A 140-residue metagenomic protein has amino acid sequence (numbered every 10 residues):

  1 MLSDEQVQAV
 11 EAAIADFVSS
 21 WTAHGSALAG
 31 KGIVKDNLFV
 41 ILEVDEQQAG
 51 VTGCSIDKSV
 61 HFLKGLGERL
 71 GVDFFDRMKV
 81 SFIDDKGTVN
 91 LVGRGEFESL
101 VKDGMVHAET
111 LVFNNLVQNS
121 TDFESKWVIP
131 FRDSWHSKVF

Functional and structural regions predicted by a protein language model:
M1, F75-F140: Terminal interaction module
M1-K35: Long, hydrophobic N-terminal alpha-helical segment
E11-I14, F39, V60-L63: A general structural signal for well-ordered alpha-helical packing
A13, F17, R69, L100: Residues that form generic nucleotide/phosphate-binding pockets
A27-G50, F75: Short, intrinsically disordered low-complexity segments
D45-F75: Helix-adjacent hinge/juxtasegments
